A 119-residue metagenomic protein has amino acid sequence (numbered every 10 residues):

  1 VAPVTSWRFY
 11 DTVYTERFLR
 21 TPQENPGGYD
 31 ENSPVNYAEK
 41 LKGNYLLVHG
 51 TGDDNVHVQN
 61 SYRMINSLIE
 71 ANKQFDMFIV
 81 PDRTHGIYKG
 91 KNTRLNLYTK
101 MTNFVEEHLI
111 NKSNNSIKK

Functional and structural regions predicted by a protein language model:
V1-K119: Active-site-proximal cap/loop segments of hydrolase catalytic domains
